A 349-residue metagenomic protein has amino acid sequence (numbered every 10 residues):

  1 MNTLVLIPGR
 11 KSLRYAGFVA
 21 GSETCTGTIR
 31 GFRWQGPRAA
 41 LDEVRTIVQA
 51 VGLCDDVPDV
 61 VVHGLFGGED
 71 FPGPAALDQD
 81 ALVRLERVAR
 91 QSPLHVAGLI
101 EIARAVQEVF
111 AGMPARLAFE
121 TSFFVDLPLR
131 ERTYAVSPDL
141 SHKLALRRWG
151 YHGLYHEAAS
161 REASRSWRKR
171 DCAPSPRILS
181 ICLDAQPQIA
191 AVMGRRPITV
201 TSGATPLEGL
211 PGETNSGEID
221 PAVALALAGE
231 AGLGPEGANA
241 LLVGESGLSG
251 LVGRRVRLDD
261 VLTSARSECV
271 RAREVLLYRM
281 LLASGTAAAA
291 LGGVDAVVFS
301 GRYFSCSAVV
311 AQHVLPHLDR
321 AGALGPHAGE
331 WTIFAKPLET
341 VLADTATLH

Functional and structural regions predicted by a protein language model:
L6-A39: Short glycine-rich, Thr/Ser-proximal phosphate-binding strand/loop in the N-terminal lobe of ATP-dependent enzymes
T46-D59, S166-D171, S284-D295: Phosphate/pyrophosphate-binding loops at sites that engage ATP/ADP/AMP, CoA/4′-phosphopantetheine, polyphosphate
V51-L99, M113-R116, T121-T133: Short beta-strand-loop/turn "lid" adjacent to the catalytic site in phosphate-handling enzymes
D126-E230: Glycine-rich phosphate-binding loop of actin/hexokinase-like ATP-binding domains
A158-E162, S166, R271-G292: Phosphate/ATP-binding catalytic cores across multiple sugar-kinase/actin-like superfamilies, primarily ASKHA
E230-E274: A mobile "lid/hinge" subdomain adjacent to the ATP/sugar-phosphate binding pocket shared across diverse ATP-dependent
D295-H317: Glycine-rich phosphate-binding loops at beta-strand->alpha-helix junctions
S305, D319, A323-H349: Glycine-rich phosphate-binding/hydrolytic loop that grips phosphoryl groups
